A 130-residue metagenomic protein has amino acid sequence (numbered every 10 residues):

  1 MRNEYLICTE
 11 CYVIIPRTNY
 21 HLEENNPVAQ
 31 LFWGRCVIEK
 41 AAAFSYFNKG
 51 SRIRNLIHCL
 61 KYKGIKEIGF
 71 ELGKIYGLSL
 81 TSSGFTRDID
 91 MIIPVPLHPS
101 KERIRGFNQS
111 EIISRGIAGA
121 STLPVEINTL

Functional and structural regions predicted by a protein language model:
M1-L130: Glycine-rich phosphate/pyrophosphate-handling loop used in enzymes and phosphotransfer proteins
